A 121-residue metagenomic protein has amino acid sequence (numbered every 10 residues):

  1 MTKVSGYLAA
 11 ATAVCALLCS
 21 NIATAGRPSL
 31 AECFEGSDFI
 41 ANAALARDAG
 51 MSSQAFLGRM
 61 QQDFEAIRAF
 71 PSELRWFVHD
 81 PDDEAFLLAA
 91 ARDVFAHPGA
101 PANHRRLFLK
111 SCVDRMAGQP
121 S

Functional and structural regions predicted by a protein language model:
M1-A11: Bacterial N-terminal signal peptides that target proteins for export
S5-Y7, L17, L30: Generic early N-terminus positional signal peaking at residue ~5-7
C19-N21: N-terminal signal peptide c-region/cleavage motif recognized by signal peptidases
T24-F64: N-terminal secretory signal peptides
M51-S121: Compact alpha-helical subdomains of small soluble proteins
